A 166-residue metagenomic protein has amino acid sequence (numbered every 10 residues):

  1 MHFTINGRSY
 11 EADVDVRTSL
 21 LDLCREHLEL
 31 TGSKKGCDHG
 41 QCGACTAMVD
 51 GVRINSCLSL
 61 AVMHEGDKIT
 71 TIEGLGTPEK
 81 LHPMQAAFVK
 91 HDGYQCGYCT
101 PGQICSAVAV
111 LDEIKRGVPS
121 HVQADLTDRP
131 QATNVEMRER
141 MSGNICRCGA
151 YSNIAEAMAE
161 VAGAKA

Functional and structural regions predicted by a protein language model:
M1-A166: Signature of N-terminal electron-transfer/Fe-S-associated modules in redox systems
